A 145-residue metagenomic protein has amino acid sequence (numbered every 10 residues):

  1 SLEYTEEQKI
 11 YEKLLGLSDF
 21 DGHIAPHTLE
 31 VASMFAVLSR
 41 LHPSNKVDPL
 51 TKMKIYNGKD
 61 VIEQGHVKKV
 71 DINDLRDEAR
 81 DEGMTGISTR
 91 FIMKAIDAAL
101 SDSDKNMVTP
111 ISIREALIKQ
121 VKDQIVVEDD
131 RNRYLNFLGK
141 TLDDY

Functional and structural regions predicted by a protein language model:
L2-L100: Conserved AAA+ ATPase small/helical "lid" subdomain
D102-Y145: Terminal-proximal interaction/regulatory segments of ATP-powered molecular machines
